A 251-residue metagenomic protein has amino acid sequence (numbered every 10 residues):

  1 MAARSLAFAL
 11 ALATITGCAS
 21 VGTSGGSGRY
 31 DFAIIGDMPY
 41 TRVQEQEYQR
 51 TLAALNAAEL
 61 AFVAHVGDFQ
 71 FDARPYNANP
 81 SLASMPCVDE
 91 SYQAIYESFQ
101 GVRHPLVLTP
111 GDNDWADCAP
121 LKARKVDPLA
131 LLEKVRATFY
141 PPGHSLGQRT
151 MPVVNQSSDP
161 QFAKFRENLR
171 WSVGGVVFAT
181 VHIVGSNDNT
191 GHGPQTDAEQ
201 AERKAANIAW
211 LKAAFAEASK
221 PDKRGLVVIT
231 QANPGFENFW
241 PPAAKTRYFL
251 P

Functional and structural regions predicted by a protein language model:
S5-G17: Bacterial N-terminal signal peptides
C18-D89: N-terminal active-site segment of His-dependent metallophosphoesterases
G28, I34, Q44-T51, V66 (+4 more regions): Stable alpha-helical elements in mature extracytoplasmic
R29-P39, G175-S186, I229: Active-site-proximal beta-strand elements of phosphoester/diester hydrolases
I34-D37, F62-D68, P105-G111, V228-T230 (+1 more regions): Active-site neighborhood of phospho(di)ester-bond hydrolases with catalytic His/Asp-centered motifs
Y40-E45, D72, A116, T180 (+2 more regions): Short, solvent-exposed loop/turn elements at domain surfaces
A53-F62, F178-A179, P194-P251: His/acidic metal-ligating clusters that form di-metal
P80-A206, W210: Extended active-site neighborhood of metal-dependent phosphoesterases/phosphodiesterases
